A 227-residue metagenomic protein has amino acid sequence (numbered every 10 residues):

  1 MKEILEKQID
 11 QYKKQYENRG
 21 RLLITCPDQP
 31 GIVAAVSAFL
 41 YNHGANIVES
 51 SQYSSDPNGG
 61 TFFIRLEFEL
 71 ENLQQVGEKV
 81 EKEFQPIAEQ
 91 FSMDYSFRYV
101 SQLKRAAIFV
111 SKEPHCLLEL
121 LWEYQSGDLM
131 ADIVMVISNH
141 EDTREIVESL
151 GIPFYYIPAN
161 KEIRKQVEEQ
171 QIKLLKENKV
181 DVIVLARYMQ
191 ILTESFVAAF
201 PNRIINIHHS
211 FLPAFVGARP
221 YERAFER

Functional and structural regions predicted by a protein language model:
M1, Y12-Q15, R203-H208: Intrinsic structural disorder
E3, Q8, K14, Y99-A107: Intrinsically disordered or low-complexity boundary/linker segments at protein termini and domain junctions
L5-Q8, G44-S54, E89-D94: Short amphipathic beta-strand starts and helix->beta connectors
Q8, Y12, V180-I183: Short secondary-structure boundary segments
K14-P27: Short glycine-/aliphatic-rich beta-strand segments at the starts of folded cytosolic domains
I24-I32, L73-Q74, V110: Short, surface-exposed ligand-recognition loops at beta-strand->loop->(often short) alpha-helix junctions that present
P30-S50: Short amphipathic alpha-helix segments
S54-R227: One-carbon transfer enzymes
